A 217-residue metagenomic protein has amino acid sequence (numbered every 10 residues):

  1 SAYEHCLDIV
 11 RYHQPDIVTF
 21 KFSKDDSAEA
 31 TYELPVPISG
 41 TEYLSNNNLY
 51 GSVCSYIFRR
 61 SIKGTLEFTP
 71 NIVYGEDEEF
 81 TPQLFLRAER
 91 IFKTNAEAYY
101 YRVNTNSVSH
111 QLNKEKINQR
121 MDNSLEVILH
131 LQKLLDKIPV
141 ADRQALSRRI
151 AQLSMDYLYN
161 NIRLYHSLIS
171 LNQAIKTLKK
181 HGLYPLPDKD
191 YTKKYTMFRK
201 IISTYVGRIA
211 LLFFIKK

Functional and structural regions predicted by a protein language model:
S1, H5-D8, Q83, E126 (+3 more regions): Alpha-helical elements of Rossmann-like donor-binding domains used by nucleotide-donor carbohydrate transfer enzymes
A2-T31: Conserved donor NDP-sugar-binding/catalytic core segment of glycosyltransferases
P15, R163-K217: Membrane-interface aromatic/basic loop that binds lipid-linked glycans or pyrophosphate carriers, typified by
D26-I38, N46-N47: Acceptor/aglycone-binding surface of glycosyltransferases and processive sugar-polymer synthases
I38-K114: Conserved nucleotide-sugar donor-binding catalytic segment
E97-T105, Q111-A141, N160, L164-Y184: Catalytic core of nucleotide-sugar-dependent glycosyltransferases
P139-R149: All-alpha amphipathic helical-bundle segments outside canonical DNA-binding/catalytic cores that form hydrophobic
S147-N160: Amphipathic alpha-helical repeat scaffolds of TPR domains
